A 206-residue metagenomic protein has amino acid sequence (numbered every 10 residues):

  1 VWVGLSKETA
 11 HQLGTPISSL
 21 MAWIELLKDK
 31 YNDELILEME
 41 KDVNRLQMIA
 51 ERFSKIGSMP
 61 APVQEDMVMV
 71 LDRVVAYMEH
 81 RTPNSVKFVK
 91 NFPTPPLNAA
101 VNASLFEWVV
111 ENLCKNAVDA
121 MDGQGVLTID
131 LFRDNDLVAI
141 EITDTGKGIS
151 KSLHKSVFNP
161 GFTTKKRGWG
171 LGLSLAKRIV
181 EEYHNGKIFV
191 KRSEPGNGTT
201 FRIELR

Functional and structural regions predicted by a protein language model:
S6, G172, A176: Short alpha-helical Gxxx[C/S/T] motif in the catalytic ATP-binding
N32-S85: Conserved DHp (HisKA) dimerization/phosphotransfer helix of two-component histidine kinases, i.e., the long coiled-coil
K87-L97: Conserved catalytic submotifs in the C-terminal HATPase_c
Q124-D136: Short beta-strand/loop element within the Bergerat-fold HATPase_c
D144: Acidic ATP/Mg2+-coordinating residue in the GHKL
I149-G161: Short conserved segment of the HATPase_c
V180-E181: Detector for a conserved hydrophobic position within an alpha-helical segment of the HATPase_c
H184-R192: Glycine-rich ATP-binding loops of the HATPase_c
